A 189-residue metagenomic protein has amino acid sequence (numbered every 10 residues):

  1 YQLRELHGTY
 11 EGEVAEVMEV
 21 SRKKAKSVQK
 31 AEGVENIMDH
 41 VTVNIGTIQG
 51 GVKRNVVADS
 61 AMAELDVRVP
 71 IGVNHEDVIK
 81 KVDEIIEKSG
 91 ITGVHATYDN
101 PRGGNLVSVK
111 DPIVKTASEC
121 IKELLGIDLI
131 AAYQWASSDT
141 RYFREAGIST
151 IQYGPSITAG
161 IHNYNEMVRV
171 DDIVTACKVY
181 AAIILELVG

Functional and structural regions predicted by a protein language model:
Y1-I86: Midchain, well-structured core segments that form catalytic/ion-binding scaffolds
Q2-T9, D77, K81-T92, P112 (+3 more regions): Generic non-transmembrane alpha-helical segments
K24-S27, N105-I121: Short, low-order "capping/linker" segments at domain edges
T42, G93, T150: A residue-level signal for beta-strand positions that form part of recognition/binding surfaces within mature
G46-I48, D66-P70, H95-D111, Q134 (+1 more regions): A short beta-alpha structural unit
M62-E64, A96-D99, I157-Y164: A short small-residue
S118-V188: Zn-dependent metallopeptidase/amidohydrolase metal-coordination segment
